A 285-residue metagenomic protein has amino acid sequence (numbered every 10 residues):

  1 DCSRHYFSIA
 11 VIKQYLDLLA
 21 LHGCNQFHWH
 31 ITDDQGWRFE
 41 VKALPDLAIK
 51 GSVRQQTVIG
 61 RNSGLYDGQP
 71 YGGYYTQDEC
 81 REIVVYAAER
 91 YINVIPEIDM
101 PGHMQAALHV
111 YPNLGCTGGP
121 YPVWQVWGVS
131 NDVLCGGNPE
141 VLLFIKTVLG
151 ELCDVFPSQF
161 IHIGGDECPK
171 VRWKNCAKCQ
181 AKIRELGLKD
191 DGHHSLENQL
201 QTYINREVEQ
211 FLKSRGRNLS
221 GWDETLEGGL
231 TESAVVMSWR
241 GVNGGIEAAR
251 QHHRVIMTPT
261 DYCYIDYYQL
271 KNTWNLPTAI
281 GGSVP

Functional and structural regions predicted by a protein language model:
D1-D34: A conserved hydrophobic secondary-structure block that centers on an alpha-helix together with its immediately flanking
D1-S3, T32-G36, D99-H103, D166-K170 (+3 more regions): Active-site beta-loop-alpha junctions enriched in small/polar residues
I9-V11, W29-I31, R38-A43, D99 (+4 more regions): Short, solvent-exposed loop/turn and secondary-structure capping segments
I12, T76-E79, G241: Amphipathic coiled-coil/heptad-repeat helices and related helical stalk/stem segments that mediate oligomerization
L18, Y86, E247: Hydrophobic/aromatic ligand-binding patch that stacks against planar heteroaromatic rings of cofactors or nucleotides
H22-F27, C80-P101, D132-G164: An active-site-proximal structural segment forming one wall of the substrate-binding cleft that immediately precedes
Q35-E89, M104-L143, V171-L196, T202: Aromatic- and acidic-residue-enriched carbohydrate-binding clefts of CAZyme catalytic domains
E82, P139-F160, E167, A181-P285: Substrate-binding groove of N-acetylhexosamine-processing glycoside hydrolases
